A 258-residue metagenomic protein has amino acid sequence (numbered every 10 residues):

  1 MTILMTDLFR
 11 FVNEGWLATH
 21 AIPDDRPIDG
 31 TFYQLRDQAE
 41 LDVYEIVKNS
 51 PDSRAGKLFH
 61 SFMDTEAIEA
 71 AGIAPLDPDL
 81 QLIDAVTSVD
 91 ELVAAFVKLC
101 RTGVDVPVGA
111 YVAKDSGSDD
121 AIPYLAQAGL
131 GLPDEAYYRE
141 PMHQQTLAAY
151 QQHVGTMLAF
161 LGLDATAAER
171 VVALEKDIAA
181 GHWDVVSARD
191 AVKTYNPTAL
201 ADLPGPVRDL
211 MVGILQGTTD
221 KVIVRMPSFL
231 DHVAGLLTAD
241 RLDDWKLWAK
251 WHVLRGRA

Functional and structural regions predicted by a protein language model:
T2-D7, F11-I68: Active-site-surrounding "flap" and adjacent substrate/cofactor-binding loops of secreted or lumenal enzymes, prototyped
K48-A258: Noncatalytic, helix-rich "gating/capping" subdomain that lines the substrate-entry/channel surface of large enzyme
